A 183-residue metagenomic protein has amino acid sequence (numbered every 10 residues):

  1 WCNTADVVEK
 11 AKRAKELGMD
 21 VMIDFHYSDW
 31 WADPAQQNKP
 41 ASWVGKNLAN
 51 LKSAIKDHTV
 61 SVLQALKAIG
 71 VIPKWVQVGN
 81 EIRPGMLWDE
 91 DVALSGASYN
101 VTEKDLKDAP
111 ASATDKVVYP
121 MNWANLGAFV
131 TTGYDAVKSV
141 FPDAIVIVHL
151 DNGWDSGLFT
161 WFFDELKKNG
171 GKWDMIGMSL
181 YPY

Functional and structural regions predicted by a protein language model:
W1-N122, L126-I145, D151: Substrate-binding cleft and catalytic face of glycoside hydrolase catalytic domains, especially the flexible beta-alpha
N3-D6, L158-F162: Residues at alpha-helix caps and immediate loop-helix transition turns in enzyme cores, especially N- and C-cap
K74, N80, V148-N152, F159-Y183: Aromatic- and acid-rich polysaccharide-binding/catalytic face of secreted or lumenal carbohydrate-active enzymes
